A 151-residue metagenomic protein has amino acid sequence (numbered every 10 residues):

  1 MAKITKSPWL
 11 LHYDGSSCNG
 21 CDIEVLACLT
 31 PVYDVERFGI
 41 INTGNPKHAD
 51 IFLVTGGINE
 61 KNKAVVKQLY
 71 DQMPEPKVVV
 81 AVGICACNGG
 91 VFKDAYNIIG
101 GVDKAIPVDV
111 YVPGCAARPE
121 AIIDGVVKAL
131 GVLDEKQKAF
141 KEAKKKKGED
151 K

Functional and structural regions predicted by a protein language model:
M1-K151: Iron-sulfur-associated redox domains of electron-transfer enzymes in respiratory and anaerobic energy metabolism
